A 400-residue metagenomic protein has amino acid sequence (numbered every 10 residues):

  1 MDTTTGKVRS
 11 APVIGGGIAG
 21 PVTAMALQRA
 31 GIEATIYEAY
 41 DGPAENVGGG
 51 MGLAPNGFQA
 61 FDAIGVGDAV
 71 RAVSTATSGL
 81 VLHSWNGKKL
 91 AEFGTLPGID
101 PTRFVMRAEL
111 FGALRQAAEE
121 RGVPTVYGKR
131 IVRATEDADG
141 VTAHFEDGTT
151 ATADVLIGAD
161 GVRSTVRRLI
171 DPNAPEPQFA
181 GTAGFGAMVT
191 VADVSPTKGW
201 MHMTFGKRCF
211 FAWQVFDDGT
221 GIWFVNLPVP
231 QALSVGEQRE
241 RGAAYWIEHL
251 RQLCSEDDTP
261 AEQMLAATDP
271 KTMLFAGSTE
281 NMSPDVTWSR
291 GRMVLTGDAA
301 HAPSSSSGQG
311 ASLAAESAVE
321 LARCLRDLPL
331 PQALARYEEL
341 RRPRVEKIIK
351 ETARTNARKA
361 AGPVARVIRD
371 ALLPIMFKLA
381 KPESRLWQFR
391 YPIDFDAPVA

Functional and structural regions predicted by a protein language model:
D2-A11, A26-A30, A54-M188, P230-G236 (+2 more regions): Conserved N-terminal helical subregion
D2-R9, A72, G87, S306-G308 (+1 more regions): C-terminal helical "tail/cap" subdomain of flavin- and related membrane-associated enzymes
P12-E33, Y37-Y40, I157-G158, F185 (+2 more regions): Conserved mid-domain beta->alpha element of the FAD-binding
G42-A60: Conserved N-terminal glycine-rich FAD pyrophosphate-binding loop of Rossmann-like flavoproteins
D68, V191-T197, A232, P260 (+1 more regions): Short helix-loop capping/hinge motifs at secondary-structure junctions, enriched in acidic/polar residues
S164, G184-G186, C209-A212, A300-H301: Histidine-centered metal-chelating micro-motifs
G199-V235, C254: Active-site substrate-recognition segment that forms the wall of the catalytic cavity or substrate channel
E237-M273, E338-E339: Flavin-binding catalytic cores
